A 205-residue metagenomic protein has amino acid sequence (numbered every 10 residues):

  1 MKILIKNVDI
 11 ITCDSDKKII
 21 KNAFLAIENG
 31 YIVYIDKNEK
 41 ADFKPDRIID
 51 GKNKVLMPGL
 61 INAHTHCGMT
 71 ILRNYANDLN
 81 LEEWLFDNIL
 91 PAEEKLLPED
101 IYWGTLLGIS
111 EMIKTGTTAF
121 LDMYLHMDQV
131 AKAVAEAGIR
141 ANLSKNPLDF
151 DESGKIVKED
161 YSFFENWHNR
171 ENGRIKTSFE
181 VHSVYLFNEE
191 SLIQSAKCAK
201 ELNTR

Functional and structural regions predicted by a protein language model:
M1-F43, K54: N-terminal metal-binding scaffold of metallo-dependent hydrolase/deaminase domains
I3-K6, D42-W84, L106, S110-K114: Replace "His-x-His-based motif
V8, L25, G30, N53 (+4 more regions): Divalent metal-coordination and catalytic microenvironments
I10, F120-M127, Y185-L186: Short beta->alpha connector loops
N22-F24, R47, T177: Extracytoplasmic/periplasmic beta-strand context in beta-sandwich domains, especially the cupredoxin/COX2 CuA-binding
I71-W103, A137-K145, K155: Active-site gating loops and adjacent loop-to-helix segments of metal-dependent hydrolytic enzymes
L90-L125: Hydrophobic alpha-helical hairpins/lids featuring a short glycine-rich hinge
V130-R205: Metal-coordinating catalytic core of metallo-dependent amide/deamination hydrolases
